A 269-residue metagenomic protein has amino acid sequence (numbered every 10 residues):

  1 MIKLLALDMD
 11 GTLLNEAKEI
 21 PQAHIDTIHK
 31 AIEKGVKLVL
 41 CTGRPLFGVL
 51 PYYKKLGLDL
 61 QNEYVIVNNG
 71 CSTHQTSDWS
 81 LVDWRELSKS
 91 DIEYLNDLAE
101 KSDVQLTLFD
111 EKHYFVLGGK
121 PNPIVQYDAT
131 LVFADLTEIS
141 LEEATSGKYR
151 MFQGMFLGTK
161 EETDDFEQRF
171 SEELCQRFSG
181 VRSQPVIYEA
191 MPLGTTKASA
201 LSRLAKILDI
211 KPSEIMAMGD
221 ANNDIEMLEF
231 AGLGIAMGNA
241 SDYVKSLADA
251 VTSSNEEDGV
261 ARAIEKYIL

Functional and structural regions predicted by a protein language model:
M1-L4, P21, E189-L269: Mg2+-dependent phosphoryl-transfer enzymes with acidic/Ser/Thr/Gly-rich catalytic loops
K3-A17: Asp-based phosphoryl-transfer active-site loop
L14-K18, G43, W84-R85, E229: Short, flexible loop segments at the rims of nucleotide/cofactor-binding pockets, characterized by
Q22-P123: Active-site phosphate-binding/coordination module
H24, V49-Y53, F166, F170 (+3 more regions): Hydrophobic packing residues within well-ordered alpha-helices of enzyme cores
G35-V39, E63, Q153, S213-E214 (+1 more regions): Short active-site oxyanion
L56, Q61, L174-Q176, F230-A231 (+1 more regions): Short, structured coil segments at secondary-structure junctions
L98, S102-M218: Conserved acidic, metal-coordinating active-site core of Asp-based, Mg2+-dependent phosphoryl-transfer enzymes
